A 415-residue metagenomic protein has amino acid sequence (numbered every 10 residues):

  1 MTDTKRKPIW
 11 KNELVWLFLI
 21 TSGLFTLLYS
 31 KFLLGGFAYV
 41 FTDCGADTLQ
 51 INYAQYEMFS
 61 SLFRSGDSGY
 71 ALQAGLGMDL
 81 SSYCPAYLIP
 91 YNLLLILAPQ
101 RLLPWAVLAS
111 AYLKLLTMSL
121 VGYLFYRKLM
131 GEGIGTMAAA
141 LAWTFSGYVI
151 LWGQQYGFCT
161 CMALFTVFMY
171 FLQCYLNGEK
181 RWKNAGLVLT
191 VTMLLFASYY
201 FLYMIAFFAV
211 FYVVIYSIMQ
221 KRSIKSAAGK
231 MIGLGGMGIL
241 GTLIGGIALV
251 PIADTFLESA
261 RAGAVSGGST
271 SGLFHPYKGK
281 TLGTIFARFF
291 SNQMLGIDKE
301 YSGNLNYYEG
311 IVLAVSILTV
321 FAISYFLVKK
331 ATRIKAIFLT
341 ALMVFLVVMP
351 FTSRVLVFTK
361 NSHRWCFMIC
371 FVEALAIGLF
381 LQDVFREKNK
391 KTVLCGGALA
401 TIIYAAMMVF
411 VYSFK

Functional and structural regions predicted by a protein language model:
M1-F32, G229-G233: Start-transfer (signal-anchor) and selected internal transmembrane alpha helices of multi-pass inner/ER membrane
N12-W16, P99-A106, S110, G131-A139 (+1 more regions): Membrane-interface starts of transmembrane alpha-helices
E13-L28, L189, M237-G241, L282 (+3 more regions): Alpha-helical transmembrane segments
T21, Y112, L116-K128, I134-M219 (+4 more regions): Membrane-embedded helix bundles of polyisoprenyl
S22-M118, L141-A163, F256-G263, S269-I311 (+1 more regions): Membrane-interface coil-to-helix junctions
A109-T117, C159-V167, A206, I311-L318 (+1 more regions): Membrane-embedded alpha-helical segments of multi-pass membrane proteins, especially the transmembrane helices
W182-K183, F201, I334-K415: Contiguous transmembrane helix-bundle modules in multi-pass membrane proteins
R222-I232, F321-V344: Membrane-interface helix-loop-helix junctions at transmembrane boundaries of multi-pass membrane enzymes, predominantly
